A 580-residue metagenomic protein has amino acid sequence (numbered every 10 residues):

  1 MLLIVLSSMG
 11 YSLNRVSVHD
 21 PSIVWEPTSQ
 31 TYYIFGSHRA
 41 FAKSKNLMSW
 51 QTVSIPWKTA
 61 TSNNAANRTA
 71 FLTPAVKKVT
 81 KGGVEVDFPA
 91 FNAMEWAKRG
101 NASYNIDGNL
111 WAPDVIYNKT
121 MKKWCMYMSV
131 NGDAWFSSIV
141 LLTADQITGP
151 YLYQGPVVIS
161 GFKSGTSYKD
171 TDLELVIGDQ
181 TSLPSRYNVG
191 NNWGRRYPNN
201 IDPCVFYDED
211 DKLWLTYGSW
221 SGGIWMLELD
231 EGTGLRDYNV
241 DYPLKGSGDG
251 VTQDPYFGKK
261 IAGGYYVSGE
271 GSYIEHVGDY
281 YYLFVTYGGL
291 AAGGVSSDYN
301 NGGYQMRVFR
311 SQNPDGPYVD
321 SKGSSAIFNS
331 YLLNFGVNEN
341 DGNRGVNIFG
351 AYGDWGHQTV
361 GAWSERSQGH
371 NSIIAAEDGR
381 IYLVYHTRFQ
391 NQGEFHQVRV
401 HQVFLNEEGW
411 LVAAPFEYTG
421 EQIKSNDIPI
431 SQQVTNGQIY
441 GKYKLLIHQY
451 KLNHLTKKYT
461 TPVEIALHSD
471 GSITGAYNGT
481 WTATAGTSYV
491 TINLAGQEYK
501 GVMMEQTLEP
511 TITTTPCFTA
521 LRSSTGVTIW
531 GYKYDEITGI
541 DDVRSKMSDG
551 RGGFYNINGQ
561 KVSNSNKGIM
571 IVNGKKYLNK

Functional and structural regions predicted by a protein language model:
M1-S8: Bacterial N-terminal signal peptides
S8, E536-N558: Residue-level detector of functionally pivotal "anchor" positions at catalytic/ligand-binding pockets or at interdomain
Y11-E536: Carbohydrate-active catalytic/glycan-binding domains of CAZyme proteins, especially the secreted or lumenal ectodomains
R39, D549-G552, N566: Short loop/turn microsegments at loop-to-beta-strand junctions
H401-Q402, K567-I569: Extracellular disulfide-bonded cysteine-rich modules/repeats
T474, Y499, V562, Y577-L578: Short, isolated positions in well-ordered beta-strands
I569-K580: C-terminal tail/sorting-segment detector
